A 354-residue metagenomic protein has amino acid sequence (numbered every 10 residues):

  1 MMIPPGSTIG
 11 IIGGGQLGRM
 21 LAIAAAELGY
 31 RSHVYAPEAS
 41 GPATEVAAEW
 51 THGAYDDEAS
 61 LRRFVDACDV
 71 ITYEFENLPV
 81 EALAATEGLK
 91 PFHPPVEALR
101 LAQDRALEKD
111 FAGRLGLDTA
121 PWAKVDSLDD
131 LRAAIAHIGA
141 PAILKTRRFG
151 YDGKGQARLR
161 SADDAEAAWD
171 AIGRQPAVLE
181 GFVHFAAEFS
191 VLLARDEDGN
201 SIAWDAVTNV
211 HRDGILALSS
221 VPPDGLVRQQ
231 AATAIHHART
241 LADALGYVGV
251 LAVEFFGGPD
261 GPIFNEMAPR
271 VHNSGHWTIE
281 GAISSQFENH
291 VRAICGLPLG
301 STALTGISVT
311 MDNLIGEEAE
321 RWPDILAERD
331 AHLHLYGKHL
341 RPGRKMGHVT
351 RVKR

Functional and structural regions predicted by a protein language model:
M1-D110, D129: ATP-binding N-terminal substructure of ATP-dependent carboxylate-amine bond-forming enzymes
A25, I71, V191, H290 (+1 more regions): Residue-level signal for inorganic ion chemistry
L101-S190, A194-L241, R354: Active-site nucleotide/adenylate-binding loops and adjacent lid/helix of ATP-dependent enzymes
A171-G225, A231-F264, A268-H276, E288-S301 (+2 more regions): Phosphate-binding core of ATP-grasp and ATP-grasp-like enzymes
L304-L314: Short glycine-/aliphatic-rich beta-strand segments at the starts of folded cytosolic domains
N313, E318-R321: Extracellular/lumenal mucin-like low-complexity stalks
H339-K353: An anion-binding loop in the catalytic cleft
